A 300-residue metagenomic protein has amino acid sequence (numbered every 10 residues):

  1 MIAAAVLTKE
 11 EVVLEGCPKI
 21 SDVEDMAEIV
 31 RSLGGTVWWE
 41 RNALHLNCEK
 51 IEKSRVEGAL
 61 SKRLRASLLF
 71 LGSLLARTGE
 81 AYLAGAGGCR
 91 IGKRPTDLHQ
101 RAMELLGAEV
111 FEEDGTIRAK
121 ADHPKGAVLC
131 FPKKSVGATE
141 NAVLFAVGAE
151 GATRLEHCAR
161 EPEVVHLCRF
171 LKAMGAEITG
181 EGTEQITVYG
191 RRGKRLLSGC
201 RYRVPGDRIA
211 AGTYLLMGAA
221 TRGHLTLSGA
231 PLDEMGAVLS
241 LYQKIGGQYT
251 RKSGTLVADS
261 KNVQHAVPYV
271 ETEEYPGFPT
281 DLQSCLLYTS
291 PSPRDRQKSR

Functional and structural regions predicted by a protein language model:
M1-S290, R296, R300: Structural preference for solvent-exposed beta-strand-turn elements and adjacent flexible terminal/loop segments within
